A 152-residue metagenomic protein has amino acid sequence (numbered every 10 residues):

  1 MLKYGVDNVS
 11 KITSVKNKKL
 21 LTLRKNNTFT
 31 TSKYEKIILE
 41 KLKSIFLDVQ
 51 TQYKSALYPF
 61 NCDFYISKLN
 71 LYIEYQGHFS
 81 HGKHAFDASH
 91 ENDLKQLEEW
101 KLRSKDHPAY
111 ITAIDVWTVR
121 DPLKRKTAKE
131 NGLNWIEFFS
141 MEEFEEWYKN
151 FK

Functional and structural regions predicted by a protein language model:
M1-K152: Nucleic-acid endo/exonuclease domains
